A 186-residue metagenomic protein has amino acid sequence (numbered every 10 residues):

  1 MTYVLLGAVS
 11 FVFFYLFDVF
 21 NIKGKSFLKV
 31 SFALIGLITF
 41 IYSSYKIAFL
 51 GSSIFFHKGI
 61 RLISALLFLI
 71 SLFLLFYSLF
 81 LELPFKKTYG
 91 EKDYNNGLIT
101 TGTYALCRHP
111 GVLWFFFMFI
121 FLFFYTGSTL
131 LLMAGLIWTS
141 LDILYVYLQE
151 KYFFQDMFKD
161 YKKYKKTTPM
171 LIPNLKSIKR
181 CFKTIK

Functional and structural regions predicted by a protein language model:
M1-T100, M118-K186: Membrane-anchoring alpha-helices and their flanking helix-loop junctions
T100-T101, A105-L113: Histidine-centered phosphotransfer motif of kinases
